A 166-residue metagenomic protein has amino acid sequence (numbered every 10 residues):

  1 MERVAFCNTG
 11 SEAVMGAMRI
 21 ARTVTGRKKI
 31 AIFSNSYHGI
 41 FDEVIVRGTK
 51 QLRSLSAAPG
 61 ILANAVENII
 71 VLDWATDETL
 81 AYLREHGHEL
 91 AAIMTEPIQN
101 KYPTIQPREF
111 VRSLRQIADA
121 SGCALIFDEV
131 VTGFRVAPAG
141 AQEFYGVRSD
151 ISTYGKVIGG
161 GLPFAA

Functional and structural regions predicted by a protein language model:
M1-A92: PLP-dependent aspartate aminotransferase-fold enzymes
G16-R19, F41-V46, T104, R135-G140 (+1 more regions): Short acidic, glycine/serine/threonine-rich loops at helix termini
R22-R27, V46-R53, F110-R112, A139-I151: A glycine- and small-aliphatic-rich helix-loop capping segment at beta-alpha/alpha-beta transitions that lines
V24, D119-S121: Helix C-cap/helix->beta junction micro-motif
E96-F110, C123-Y145, V157: Conserved PLP phosphate-binding loop immediately N-terminal to the Schiff-base lysine helix in PLP-dependent enzymes
V111-D119: Surface-exposed amphipathic alpha-helices with a cationic face
Y145-A166: Active-site PLP attachment segment
